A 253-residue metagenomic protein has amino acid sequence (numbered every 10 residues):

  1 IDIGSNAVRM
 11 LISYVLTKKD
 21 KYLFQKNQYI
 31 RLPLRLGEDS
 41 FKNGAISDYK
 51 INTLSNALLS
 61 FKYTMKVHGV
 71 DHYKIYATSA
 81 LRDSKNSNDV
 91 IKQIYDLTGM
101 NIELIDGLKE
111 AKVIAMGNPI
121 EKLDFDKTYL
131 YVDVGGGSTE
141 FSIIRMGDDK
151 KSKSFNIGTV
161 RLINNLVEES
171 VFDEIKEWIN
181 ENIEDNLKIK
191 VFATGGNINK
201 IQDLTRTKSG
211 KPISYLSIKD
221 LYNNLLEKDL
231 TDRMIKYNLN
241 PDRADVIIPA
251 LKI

Functional and structural regions predicted by a protein language model:
I1-D2, Y129-D133, V191: Short glycine-aspartate micro-motif
I1-F24: N-terminal basic/disordered segments at the start of proteins
S5-A7, T78, G135-F141, G196: Ser/Thr-glycine-rich phosphate-binding loops at phosphate-binding pockets of nucleotides, nucleotide cofactors
I12, R35, D39-D71, T78-T128 (+1 more regions): Helical "lid/coupling" subdomains associated with nucleotide-phosphate turnover
Y14-Y22, K74-L81, D133-G136: Short N-terminal helix-initiation segments at or just after the protein's N-terminus
K19-N27, D148-K151: Beta-strand initiation motifs
Q28-L34: A structural signal for short, well-ordered beta-strand segments
